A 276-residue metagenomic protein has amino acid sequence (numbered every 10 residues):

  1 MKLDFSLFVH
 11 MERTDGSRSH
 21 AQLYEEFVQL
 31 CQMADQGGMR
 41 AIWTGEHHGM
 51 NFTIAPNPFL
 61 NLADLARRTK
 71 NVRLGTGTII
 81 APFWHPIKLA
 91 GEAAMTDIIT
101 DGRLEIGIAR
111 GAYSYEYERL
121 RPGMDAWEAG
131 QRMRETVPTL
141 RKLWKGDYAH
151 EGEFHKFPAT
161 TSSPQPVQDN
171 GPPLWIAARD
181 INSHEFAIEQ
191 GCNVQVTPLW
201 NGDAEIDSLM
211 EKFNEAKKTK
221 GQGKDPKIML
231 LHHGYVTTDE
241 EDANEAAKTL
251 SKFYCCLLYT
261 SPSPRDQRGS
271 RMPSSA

Functional and structural regions predicted by a protein language model:
M1-L74, D169-P172: N-terminal beta1-alpha1-beta2 module of alpha/beta enzyme domains
K2-Q22, P82-H150, V194-Q195, W200-A204 (+1 more regions): Flexible, glycine-rich active-site loops centered on histidine and acidic residues that chelate a metal or position
F5-L7, I42-T44, L74-T76, L104-I108 (+3 more regions): Hydrophobic faces of well-ordered beta-strands that scaffold small-molecule active sites in alpha/beta enzyme cores
D64-K70, D97-D101, I188-E189, T219-G221: Acidic (Asp/Glu)-rich catalytic clusters
L65, T96, L140, L174 (+2 more regions): Conserved, mostly hydrophobic/aromatic
F186-I188, D225-M229, G234-L258: Aromatic-lined glycan-binding groove of carbohydrate-active enzymes
Y259-D266: Conserved small/polar residues in nucleotide/adenosyl-binding loops
S270-A276: Hydrophobic alpha-helical segments, chiefly the membrane-spanning helices and signal/signal-anchor peptides
